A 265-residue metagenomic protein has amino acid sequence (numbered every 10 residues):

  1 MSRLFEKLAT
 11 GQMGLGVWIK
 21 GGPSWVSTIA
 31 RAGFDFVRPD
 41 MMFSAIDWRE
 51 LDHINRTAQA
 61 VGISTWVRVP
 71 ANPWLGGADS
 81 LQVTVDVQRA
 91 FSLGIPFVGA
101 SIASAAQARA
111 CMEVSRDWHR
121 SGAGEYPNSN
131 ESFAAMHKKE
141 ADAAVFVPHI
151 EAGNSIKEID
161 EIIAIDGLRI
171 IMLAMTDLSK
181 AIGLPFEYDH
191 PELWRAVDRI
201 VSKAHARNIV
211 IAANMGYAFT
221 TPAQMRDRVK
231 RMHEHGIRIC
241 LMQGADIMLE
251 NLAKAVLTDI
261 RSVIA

Functional and structural regions predicted by a protein language model:
M1-W18, A134-D142, R199: N-terminal amphipathic alpha-helix/helix-capping segment at the start of soluble metabolic enzymes
L15-I19, V37-P39, T65-V69, V98-A100 (+4 more regions): Hydrophobic faces of well-ordered beta-strands that scaffold small-molecule active sites in alpha/beta enzyme cores
V17, I29, D40, C111 (+3 more regions): Conserved, mostly hydrophobic/aromatic
V17-W25, A30-R31, W48-L51, T57-A108 (+1 more regions): Active-site beta->alpha loop and helix N-cap motifs at the rims of alpha/beta catalytic domains
W25-I54, L173-P191: Glycine-rich, proline-tolerant flexible connector loops at the mouths of alpha/beta enzymes
A45-A78, V114-Y126, K138-D142, Y188-N214 (+1 more regions): Alpha-helix-loop-beta-strand connector modules within alpha/beta enzyme cores
I54, A106-R120, L184-P185, H233 (+1 more regions): C-terminal helical cap(s) of enzyme catalytic domains, especially alpha/beta-barrels
V85-D86, S92-D166, I170, M175-K180: Conserved anion-binding
